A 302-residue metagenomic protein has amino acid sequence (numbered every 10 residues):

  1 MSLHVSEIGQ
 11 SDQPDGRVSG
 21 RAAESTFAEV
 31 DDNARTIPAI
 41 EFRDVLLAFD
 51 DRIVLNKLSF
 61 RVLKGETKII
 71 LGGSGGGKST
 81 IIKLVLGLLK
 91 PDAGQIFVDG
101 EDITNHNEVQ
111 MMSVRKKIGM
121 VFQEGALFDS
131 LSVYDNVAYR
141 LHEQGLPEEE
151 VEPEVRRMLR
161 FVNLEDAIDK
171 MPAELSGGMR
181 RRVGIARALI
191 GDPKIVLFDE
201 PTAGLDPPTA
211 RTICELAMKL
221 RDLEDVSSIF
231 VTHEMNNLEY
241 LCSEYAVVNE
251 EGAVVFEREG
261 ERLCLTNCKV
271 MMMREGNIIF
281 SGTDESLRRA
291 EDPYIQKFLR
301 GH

Functional and structural regions predicted by a protein language model:
L86: Helix-to-loop junction immediately C-terminal to a conserved catalytic motif
E101-D102, H142, E149-A167: Conserved ABC ATPase "signature" region
I103-G119, E143, E148, L287-E291: ABC ATPase NBD coupling module
L131-A138: Short coil-to-helix segment of the ABC ATPase nucleotide-binding domain corresponding to the Q-loop/switch region
K170-A173, G191: Conserved signature/switch motifs of ABC ATPase nucleotide-binding domains
V196-D199: Catalytic Walker B motif of ABC-type/P-loop ATPase nucleotide-binding domains
R211-E224, S243-E244, E261: Helical segment within the ABC ATPase nucleotide-binding domain
